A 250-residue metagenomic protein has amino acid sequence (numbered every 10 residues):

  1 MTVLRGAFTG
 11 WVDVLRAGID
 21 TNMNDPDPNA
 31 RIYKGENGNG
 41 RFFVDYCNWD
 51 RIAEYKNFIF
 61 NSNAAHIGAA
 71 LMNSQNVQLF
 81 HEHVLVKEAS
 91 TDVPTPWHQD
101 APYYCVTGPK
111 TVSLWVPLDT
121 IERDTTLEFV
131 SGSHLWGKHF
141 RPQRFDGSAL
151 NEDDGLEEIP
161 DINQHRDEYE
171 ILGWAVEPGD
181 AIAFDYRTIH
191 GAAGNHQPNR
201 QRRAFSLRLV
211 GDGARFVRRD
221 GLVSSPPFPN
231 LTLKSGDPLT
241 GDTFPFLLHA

Functional and structural regions predicted by a protein language model:
T2-W97, Y103-Y104, P142, P229-L231 (+1 more regions): Non-heme Fe(II)-dependent double-stranded beta-helix
F8-G10, L85-V86, P102, T120-I121 (+3 more regions): Short, solvent-exposed loop/turn segments at secondary-structure junctions
P28-N29, K34, F140-F145, P178-A183 (+1 more regions): Non-heme Fe(II)/2-oxoglutarate
A64, A89-T91, T120-R123, L135 (+2 more regions): Short, charged/polar surface micro-motifs in flexible loops or helix N-caps
H83, Q99, V116-T120, F129-S131: Short, structured patches in soluble enzyme cores that scaffold and shape functional sites
D100-P102, T111, G191-H196: Glycine-rich phosphate/pyrophosphate-binding beta-alpha loops
C105-E122, A175, A183, R208-D212: Short, conserved beta-strand element in jelly-roll/cupin
E122-I189: Double-stranded beta-helix
